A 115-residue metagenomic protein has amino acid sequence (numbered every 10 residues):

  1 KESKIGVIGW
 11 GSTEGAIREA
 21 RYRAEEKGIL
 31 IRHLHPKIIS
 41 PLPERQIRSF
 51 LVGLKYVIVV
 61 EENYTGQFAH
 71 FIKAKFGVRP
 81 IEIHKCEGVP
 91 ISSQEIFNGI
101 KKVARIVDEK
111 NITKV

Functional and structural regions predicted by a protein language model:
K1-L30, L34, S40-Q46: Redox- and metal-dependent alpha/beta enzyme cores, enriched for Fe-S-associated oxidoreductases and cofactor-handling
S3, L54-K55: Short, well-ordered alpha-helix to beta-strand connector turns
S12-T13, I39, Y64, G88: Glycine-/small-residue-rich active-site loops that bind phosphorylated ligands and cofactors
I29, F50-G53, F76-P80: Short acidic (Asp/Glu) and glycine-rich catalytic loops that position anionic groups and cofactors
E44-V52, E62, A69: Feature captures the catalytic cores and cofactor-binding loops of soluble hydro-lyases/lyases that act on carboxylate
V60-V115: Peripheral docking tails and interdomain loops at the edges of cofactor- or intermediate-handling domains
